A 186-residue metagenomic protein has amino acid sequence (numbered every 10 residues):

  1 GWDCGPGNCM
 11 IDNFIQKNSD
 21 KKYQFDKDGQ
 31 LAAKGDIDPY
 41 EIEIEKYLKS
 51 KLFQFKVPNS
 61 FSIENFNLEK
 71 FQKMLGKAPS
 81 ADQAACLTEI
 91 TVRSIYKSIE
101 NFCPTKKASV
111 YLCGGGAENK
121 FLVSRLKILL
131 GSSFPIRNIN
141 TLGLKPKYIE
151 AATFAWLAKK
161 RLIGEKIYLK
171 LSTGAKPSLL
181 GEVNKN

Functional and structural regions predicted by a protein language model:
G1-V92, T173-N186: Conserved ATP-utilizing enzyme core subdomain
P6-I11, L87, L122, K147-E150 (+1 more regions): Catalytic-loop motifs flanking and including active-site residues across diverse enzymes
I11-F14, F71, I95, I99 (+1 more regions): Buried hydrophobic packing segments
K17-K21, S50, S98, L129 (+2 more regions): Change "in soluble alpha/beta enzymes" to "in soluble alpha/beta proteins
E89, N140-N186: Glycine-rich phosphate-binding/hydrolytic loop that grips phosphoryl groups
K97-K107: Phosphate/pyrophosphate-binding loops at sites that engage ATP/ADP/AMP, CoA/4′-phosphopantetheine, polyphosphate
K107-L129: Glycine-rich phosphate-binding loops at beta-strand->alpha-helix junctions
F134-I136: Generic structural signal for residues in well-ordered beta-strands
